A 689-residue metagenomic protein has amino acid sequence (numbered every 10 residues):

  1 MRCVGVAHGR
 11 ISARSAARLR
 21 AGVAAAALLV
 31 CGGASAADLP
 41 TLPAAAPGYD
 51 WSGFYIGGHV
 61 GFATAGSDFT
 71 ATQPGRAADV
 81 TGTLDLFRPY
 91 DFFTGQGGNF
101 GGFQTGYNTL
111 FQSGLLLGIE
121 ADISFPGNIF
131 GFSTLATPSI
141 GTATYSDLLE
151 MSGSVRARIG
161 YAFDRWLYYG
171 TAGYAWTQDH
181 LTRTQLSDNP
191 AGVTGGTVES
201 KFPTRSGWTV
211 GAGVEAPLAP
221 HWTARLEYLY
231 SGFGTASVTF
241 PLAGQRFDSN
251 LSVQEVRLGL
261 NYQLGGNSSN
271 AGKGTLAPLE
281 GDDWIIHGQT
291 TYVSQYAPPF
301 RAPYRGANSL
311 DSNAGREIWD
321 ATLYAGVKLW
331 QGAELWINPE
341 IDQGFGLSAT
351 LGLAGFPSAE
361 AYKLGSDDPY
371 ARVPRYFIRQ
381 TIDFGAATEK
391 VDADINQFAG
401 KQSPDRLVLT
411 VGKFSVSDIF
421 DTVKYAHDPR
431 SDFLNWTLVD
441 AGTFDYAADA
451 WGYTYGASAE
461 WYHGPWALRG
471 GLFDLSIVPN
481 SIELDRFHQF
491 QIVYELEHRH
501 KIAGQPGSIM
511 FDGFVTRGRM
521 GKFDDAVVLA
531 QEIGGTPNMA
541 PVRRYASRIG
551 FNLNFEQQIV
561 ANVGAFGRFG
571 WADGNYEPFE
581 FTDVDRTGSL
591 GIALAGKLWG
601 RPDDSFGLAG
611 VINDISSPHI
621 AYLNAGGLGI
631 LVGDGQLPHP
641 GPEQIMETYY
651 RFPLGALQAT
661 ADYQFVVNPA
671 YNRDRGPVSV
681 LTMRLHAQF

Functional and structural regions predicted by a protein language model:
R2-G5, R10, R18-D282, I286 (+6 more regions): Gram-negative outer-membrane beta-barrel domains
A45-S52, L110-L117, D164, L218-H221 (+10 more regions): Short loop/turn motifs that connect adjacent beta-strands in outer-membrane beta-barrel proteins
S52, G95-G101, L149-G153, T204-W208 (+11 more regions): Residues that define the transmembrane beta-barrel architecture of outer-membrane proteins
I56-T64, I119-F125, G170-W176, Q185 (+15 more regions): Transmembrane beta-barrel strands of outer-membrane/channel proteins
F62-G66, T109, I123-I129, F163 (+15 more regions): Transmembrane beta-strands of outer-membrane beta-barrel pores
D68-G75, F130-P138, H180-G195, A236-G244 (+10 more regions): Outer-membrane beta-barrel translocator domains and adjoining extracellular loop/strand segments of Gram-negative
L135, Q185-G196, F202, L351-D368 (+4 more regions): Surface-exposed coil loops of outer-membrane beta-barrel proteins
T197-G265, E495-E497, D512-Y545, F566-R568 (+2 more regions): Outer membrane beta-barrel transmembrane domains
